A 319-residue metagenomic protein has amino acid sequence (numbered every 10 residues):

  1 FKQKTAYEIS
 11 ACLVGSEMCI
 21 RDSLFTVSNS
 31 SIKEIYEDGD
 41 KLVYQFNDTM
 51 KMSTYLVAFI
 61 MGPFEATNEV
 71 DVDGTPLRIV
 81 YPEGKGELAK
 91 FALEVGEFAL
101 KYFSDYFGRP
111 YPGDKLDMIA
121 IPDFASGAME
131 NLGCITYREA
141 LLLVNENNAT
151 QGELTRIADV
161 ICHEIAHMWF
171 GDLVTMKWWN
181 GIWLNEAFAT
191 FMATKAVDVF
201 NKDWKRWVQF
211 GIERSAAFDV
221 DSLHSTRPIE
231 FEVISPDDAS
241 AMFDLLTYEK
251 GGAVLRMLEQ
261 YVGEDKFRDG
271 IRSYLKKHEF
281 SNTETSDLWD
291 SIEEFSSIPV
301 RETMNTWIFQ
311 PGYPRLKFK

Functional and structural regions predicted by a protein language model:
Q3, D40, Q310-G312: Residues that act as N-cap/strand-start positions at coil-to-secondary-structure junctions
Q3-I20: Short, small-residue-biased leader/transition segments that mark boundaries at the very start of proteins
K4, S28-S31, P314: Short alpha-helical segments and helix-capping/turn motifs at coil-helix boundaries
K4-A6, I35, S235: Residue-level detector of intrinsically disordered/flexible regions characterized by low predicted structural confidence
S10, I35-Y36, S126-G127: Short secondary-structure boundary/capping segments
E17, R21-E94, D114, F218 (+1 more regions): Non-catalytic architectural context of zinc metalloproteases
F46, D73-K319: Hydrophobic alpha-helical and helix-loop surface patches within well-folded domains that function as non-catalytic
